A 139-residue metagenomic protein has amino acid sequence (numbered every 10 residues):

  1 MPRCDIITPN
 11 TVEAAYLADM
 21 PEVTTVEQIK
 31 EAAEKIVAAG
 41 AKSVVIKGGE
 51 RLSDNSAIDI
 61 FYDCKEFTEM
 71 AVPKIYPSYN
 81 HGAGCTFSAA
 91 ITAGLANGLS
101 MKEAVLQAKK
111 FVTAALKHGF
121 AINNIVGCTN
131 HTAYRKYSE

Functional and structural regions predicted by a protein language model:
M1-E66: Conserved phosphate/ATP/ADP-binding segment of small-molecule kinases
E13, G49-L52, P73-Y76, K109-V112: Glycine-rich beta-alpha junction loops
Y16, S78-M101: Short, small-residue alpha-helix embedded
E22-I29, A96-L106: Short, charged, surface-exposed loops that flank catalytic or proteolytic processing sites
E50, H81, H131: Histidine-centered active-site/metal-ligand motif
F67-H81: Short pre-catalytic strand/loop immediately N-terminal to key active-site residues, enriched for Gly-Thr
K102-E139: Charged C-terminal helix
